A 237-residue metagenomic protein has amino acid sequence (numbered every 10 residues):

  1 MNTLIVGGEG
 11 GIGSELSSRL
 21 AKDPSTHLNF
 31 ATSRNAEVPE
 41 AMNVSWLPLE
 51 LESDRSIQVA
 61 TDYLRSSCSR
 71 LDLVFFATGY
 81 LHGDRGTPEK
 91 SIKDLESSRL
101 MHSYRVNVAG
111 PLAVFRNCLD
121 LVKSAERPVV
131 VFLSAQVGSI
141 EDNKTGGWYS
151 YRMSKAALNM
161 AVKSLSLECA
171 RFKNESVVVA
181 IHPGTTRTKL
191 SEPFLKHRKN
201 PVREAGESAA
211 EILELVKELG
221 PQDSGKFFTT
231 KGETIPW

Functional and structural regions predicted by a protein language model:
V6-A21: N-terminal Rossmann NAD(P)H-binding glycine-rich loop of SDR-like oxidoreductase domains
A21-E40: Conserved glycine-rich Rossmann-like NAD(P)H-binding loop of the short-chain dehydrogenase/reductase
D23, C68, D84, N117-E126: A short helix-coil junction within the Rossmann-fold of NAD(P)-dependent oxidoreductases
A41-I57: Rossmann-fold cofactor-recognition segment
Y63-T78: A glycine-rich helix->loop->beta "capping" turn within Rossmann-like NAD(P)(H)-dependent oxidoreductase domains
Y80-D84, P88-Y104, A109, K123 (+1 more regions): Catalytic loop of short-chain dehydrogenase/reductase
G110-F115, I212: Conserved internal alpha-helix within the Rossmann fold of NAD(P)-dependent oxidoreductases
S176, A180, T188, E192 (+1 more regions): C-terminal helical subdomain
